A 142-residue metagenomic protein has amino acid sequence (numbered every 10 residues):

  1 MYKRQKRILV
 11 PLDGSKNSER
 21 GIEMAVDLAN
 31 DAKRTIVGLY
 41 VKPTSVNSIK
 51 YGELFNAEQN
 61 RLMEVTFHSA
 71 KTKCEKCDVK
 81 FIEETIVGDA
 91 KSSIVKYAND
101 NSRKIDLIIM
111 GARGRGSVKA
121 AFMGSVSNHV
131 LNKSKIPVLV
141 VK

Functional and structural regions predicted by a protein language model:
Y2-Y51, K73: Small/aliphatic-rich secondary-structure junction motif
K3, E75-I108: Structural beta-alpha unit
G21, S48-Y51, S93-K96, A120-F122: Short, well-ordered secondary-structure micro-motifs
M24, E58-A70, S93-V95: Short, solvent-exposed amphipathic alpha-helices that sit in or adjacent to ligand/effector-binding or catalytic
V37, I82, L139: Conserved beta-strand positions in the Rossmann-like core of class I SAM-dependent methyltransferases
Y40-V65, N99: Acidic, proline/glycine-rich short linear motifs
N101-K142: Gly/Ser-rich helix-loop-strand patches that form or flank binding pockets for ribonucleotide-derived cofactors
